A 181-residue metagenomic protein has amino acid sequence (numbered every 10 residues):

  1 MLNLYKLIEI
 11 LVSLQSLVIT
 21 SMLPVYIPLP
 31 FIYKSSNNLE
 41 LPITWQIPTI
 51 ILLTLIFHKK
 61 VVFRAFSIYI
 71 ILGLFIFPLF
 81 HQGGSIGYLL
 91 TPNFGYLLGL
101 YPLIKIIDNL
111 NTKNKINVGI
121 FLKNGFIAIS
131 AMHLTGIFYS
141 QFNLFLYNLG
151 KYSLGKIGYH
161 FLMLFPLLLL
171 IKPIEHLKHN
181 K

Functional and structural regions predicted by a protein language model:
M1-F63: Hydrophobic transmembrane alpha-helices
L2-L23, G83-S140, L168, K172 (+2 more regions): Short helix-perturbing small/polar motifs within transmembrane alpha-helices
L17, V62-F77: Small-polar-interrupted transmembrane alpha-helices in polytopic inner-membrane proteins
V25-N37, P78-Y88, F142-K151: Membrane-interface helix termini and inter-helical loops of multi-pass transporters
N37-W45, Y88-G95, K151-K156: Short aromatic-rich membrane-water interface segments that cap or initiate transmembrane helices in multi-pass membrane
Q46-I50, G95-L103, M163: Hydrophobic core segments of transmembrane alpha-helices in multi-pass, intramembrane catalytic enzymes
V62-F66, F121, Y152: Alpha-helical transmembrane segments and their helix-entry boundary regions
G150-P166: Individual transmembrane alpha-helices with interfacial aromatic-anchor signatures
